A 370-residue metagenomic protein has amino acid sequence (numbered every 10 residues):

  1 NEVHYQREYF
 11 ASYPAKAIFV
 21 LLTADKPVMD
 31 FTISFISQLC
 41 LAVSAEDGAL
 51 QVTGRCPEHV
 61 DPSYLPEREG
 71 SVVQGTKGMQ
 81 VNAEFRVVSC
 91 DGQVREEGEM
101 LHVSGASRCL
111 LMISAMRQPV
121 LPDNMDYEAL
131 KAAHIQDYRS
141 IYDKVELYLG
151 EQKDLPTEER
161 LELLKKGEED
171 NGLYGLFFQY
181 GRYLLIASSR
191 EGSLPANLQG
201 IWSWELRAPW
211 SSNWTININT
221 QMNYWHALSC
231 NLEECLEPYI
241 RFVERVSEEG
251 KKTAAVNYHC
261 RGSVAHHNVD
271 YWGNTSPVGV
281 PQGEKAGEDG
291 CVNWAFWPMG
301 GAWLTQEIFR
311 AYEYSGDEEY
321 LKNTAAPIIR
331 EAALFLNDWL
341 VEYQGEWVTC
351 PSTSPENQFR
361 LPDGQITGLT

Functional and structural regions predicted by a protein language model:
N1-D289, R310-Y312, R330-L334, Q344-W347: Aromatic-residue-lined binding/catalytic grooves and analogous aromatic/hydrophobic interfacial grooves in multimeric
A115, Q306-I308, S315, P351-T353: Active-site proximal loops enriched in glycine and acidic residues that flank catalytic Cys/His/Asp and coordinate
E168, W210-W214, A227, E288-M299 (+3 more regions): Alpha-helix capping and helix-loop boundary segments enriched in small/acidic/polar residues
N219, W297-A311, T324-N337: Extended, hydrophobic alpha-helical segments in both membrane/secreted and soluble proteins
E331-T370: Acidic/histidine-rich catalytic neighborhood
